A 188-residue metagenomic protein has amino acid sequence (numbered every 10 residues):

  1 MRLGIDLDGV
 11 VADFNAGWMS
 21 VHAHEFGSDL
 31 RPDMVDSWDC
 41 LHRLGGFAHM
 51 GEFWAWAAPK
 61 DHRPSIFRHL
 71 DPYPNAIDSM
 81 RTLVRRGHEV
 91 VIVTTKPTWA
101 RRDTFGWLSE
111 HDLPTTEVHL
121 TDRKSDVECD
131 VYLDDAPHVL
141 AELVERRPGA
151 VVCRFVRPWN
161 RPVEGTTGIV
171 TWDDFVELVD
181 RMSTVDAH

Functional and structural regions predicted by a protein language model:
M1-A55: Active-site neighborhood of HAD-like aspartate-dependent phosphohydrolases
L41-N75: Metal-dependent phosphoesterase signature
H62-V91, T98-R102: Short, acidic loop-to-helix structural element flanking the phosphoryl-transfer center in phosphate-processing enzymes
E89-V90, T115, A150-V152: Hydrophobic anchor at the start of a short beta-strand that flanks the dinucleotide cofactor-binding loop
V93-E145: Substrate-recognition "cap/lid" segment bordering the active-site pocket of phosphatases
W107-T121, E164-H188: Structural recognition of alpha->loop->beta junctions
L133, H138-D173: Acidic, Mg2+-coordinating phosphoryl-transfer loop and its flanking beta/alpha structural elements, shared across
